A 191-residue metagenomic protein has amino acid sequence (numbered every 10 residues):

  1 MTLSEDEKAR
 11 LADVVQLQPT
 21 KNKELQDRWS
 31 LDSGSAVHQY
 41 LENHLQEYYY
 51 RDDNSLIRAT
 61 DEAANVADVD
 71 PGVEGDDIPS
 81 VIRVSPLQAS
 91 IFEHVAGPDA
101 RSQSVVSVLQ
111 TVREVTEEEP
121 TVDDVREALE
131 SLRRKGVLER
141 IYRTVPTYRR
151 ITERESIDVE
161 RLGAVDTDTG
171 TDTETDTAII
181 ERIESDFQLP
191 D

Functional and structural regions predicted by a protein language model:
M1-D13, A128, L132-L138, T169-T171 (+1 more regions): Secretory targeting signatures
M1-P19, P86-A100: Positively charged, polyanion-binding regions of nucleic-acid-associated proteins
Q18-W29, R101-R113: Short acidic, hydrophobic short linear motifs in intrinsically disordered regions
S30-E42, E118-K135: Short amphipathic alpha-helical interaction segments
E42-N54, R133-R143: A short, conserved structural fragment
N54-T60, T144-E153: Minor-groove-contacting beta-hairpin "wing" of winged helix-turn-helix DNA-binding domains
A63-A89, T152-D191: Short, amphipathic alpha-helical interaction segments positioned at domain boundaries
D77-V112: Helix-turn-helix/homeodomain-like alpha-helical modules used for DNA recognition and transcription-factor dimerization
